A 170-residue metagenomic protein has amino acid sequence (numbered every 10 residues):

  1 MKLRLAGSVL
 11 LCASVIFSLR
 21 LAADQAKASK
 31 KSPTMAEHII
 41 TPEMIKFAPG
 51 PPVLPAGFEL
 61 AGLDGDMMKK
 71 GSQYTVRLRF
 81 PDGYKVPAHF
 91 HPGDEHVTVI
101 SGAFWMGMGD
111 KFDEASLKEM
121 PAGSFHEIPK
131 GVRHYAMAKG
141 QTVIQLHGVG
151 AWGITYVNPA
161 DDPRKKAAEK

Functional and structural regions predicted by a protein language model:
M1-V9: Bacterial N-terminal signal peptides that target proteins for export
S8-S18: Bacterial N-terminal signal peptides
D24-S72, D161-K170: A short, N-terminal "cap"/entry segment at the start of jelly-roll beta-barrel domains of the cupin/DSBH fold
H38, A115-K118, Y135-K170: Double-stranded beta-helix
Y74-H91, M120, P129-K130: Conserved short histidine dyad/triad with adjacent acidic residue
P81-Y84, H91-K111: Glycine- and acidic-residue-biased ligand/ion/polar-headgroup-sensing regions
V86-A88, M106-G107, I128, R133-K139: Short beta-strand His + acidic residue motifs that chelate non-heme Fe in jelly-roll/DSBH and cupin folds
D110-G131: Short acidic-glycine-tyrosine-enriched beta hairpin
